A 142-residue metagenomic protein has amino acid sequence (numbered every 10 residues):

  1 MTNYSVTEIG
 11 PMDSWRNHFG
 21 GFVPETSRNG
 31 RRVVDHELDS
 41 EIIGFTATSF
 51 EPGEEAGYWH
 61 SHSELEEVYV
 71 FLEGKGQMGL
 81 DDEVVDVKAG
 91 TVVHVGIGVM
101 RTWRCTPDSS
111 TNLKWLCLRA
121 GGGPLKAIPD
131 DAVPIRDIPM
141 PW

Functional and structural regions predicted by a protein language model:
M1-I43, I128-W142: A short, N-terminal "cap"/entry segment at the start of jelly-roll beta-barrel domains of the cupin/DSBH fold
V6, F45-S49, V68, V92-H94 (+2 more regions): Conserved hydrophobic/aromatic beta-strand scaffold that supports enzyme active sites
S27-V33, T46-S63: Conserved short histidine dyad/triad with adjacent acidic residue
D39, G79-E83: Short strand-coil-strand connectors
A47-E51, S61-G79, A120: Short, conserved beta-strand element in jelly-roll/cupin
Y58, M78-G79, V95, R101-D108: Short beta-strand His + acidic residue motifs that chelate non-heme Fe in jelly-roll/DSBH and cupin folds
D82-I97: Short acidic-glycine-tyrosine-enriched beta hairpin
T102-W142: Double-stranded beta-helix
